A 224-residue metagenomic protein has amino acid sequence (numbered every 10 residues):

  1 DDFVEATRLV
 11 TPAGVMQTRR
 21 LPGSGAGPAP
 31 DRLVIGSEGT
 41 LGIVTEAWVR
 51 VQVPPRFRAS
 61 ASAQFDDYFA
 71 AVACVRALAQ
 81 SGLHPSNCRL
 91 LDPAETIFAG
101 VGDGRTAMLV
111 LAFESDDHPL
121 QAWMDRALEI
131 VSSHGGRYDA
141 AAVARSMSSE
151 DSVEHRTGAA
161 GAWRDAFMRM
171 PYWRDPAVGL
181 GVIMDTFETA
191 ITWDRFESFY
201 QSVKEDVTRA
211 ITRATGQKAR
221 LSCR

Functional and structural regions predicted by a protein language model:
D1-R89: FAD-binding subdomain of flavoenzyme oxidoreductases
V53, A59, A63-Q64, V72-R224: C-terminal substrate-recognition/cap domain of FAD-linked oxidoreductases
